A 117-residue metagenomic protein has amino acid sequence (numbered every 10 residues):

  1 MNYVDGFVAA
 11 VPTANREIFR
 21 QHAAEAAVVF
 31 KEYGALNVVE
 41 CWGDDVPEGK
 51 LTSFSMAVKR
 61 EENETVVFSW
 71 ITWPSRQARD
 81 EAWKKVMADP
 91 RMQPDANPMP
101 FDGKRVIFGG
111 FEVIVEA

Functional and structural regions predicted by a protein language model:
M1-Q21, E25: Long, hydrophobic N-terminal alpha-helical segment
V4-V11, G49-V86: Short, well-ordered beta-strand segments in beta-rich or mixed alpha/beta enzyme and ligand-binding folds
R20-A26, A82-P90: Short amphipathic alpha-helices in soluble, non-transmembrane regions that often serve as interface/regulatory elements
E25, V29-Y33: N-terminal pre-domain and mature-chain start segments
K31, N37-E62, A88-A117: Glycine-rich beta-strand-turn "strand-cap" elements at beta-sheet edges
